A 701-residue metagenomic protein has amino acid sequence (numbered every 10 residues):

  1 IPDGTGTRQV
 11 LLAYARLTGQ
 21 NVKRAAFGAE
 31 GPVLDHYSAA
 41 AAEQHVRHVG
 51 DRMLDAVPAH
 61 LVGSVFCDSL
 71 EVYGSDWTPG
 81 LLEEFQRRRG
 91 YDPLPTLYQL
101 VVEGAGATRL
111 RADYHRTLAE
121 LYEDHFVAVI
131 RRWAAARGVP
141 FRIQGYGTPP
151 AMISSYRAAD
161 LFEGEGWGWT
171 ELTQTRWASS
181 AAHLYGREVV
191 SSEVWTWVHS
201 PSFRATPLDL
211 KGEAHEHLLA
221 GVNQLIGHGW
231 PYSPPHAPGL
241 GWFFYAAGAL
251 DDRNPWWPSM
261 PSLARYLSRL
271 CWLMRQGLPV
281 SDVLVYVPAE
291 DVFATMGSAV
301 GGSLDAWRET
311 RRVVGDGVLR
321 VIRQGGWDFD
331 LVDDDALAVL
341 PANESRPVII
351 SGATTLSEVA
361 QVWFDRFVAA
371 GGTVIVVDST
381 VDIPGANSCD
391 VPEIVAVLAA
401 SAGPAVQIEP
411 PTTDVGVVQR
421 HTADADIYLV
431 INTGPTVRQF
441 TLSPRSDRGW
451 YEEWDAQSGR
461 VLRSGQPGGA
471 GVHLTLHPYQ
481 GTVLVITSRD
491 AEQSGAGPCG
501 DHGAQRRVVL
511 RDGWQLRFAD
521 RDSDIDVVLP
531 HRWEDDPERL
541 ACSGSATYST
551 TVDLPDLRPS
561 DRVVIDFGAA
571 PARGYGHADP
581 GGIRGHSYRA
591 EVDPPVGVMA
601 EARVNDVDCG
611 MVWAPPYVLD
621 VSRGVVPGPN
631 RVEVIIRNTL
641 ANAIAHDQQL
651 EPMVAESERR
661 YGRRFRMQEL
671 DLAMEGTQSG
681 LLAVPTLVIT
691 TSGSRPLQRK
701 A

Functional and structural regions predicted by a protein language model:
I1-V62, M674, Q678-A701: Mature N-terminal, pre-catalytic/accessory segment of carbohydrate-active enzymes
Q9-A15, T482-R489, T550, R631-N638: Short, hydrophobic/aromatic-enriched beta-strand segments in well-ordered soluble domains
D51-S64, D68-S545, D553-L557, L687-L697 (+1 more regions): Carbohydrate-binding surfaces of carbohydrate-active enzymes
A386-L398, E492-A546, F567-A569, Y575-G597 (+2 more regions): An acidic-aromatic loop/edge-strand motif
R438-F440, G449-E452, D561-V563, R573 (+1 more regions): Short beta-strand/loop motifs in extracellular/secreted proteins, especially within beta-sandwich accessory domains
S464-Q466, C609-W613: Short beta-strand segments within Ig-like beta-sandwich modules, predominantly Fibronectin type-III
G471-L474, V618-G624: Exposed aromatic-hydrophobic patches
E601-G610: Short strand-turn-strand beta-turns centered on an Asx-Gly dipeptide
